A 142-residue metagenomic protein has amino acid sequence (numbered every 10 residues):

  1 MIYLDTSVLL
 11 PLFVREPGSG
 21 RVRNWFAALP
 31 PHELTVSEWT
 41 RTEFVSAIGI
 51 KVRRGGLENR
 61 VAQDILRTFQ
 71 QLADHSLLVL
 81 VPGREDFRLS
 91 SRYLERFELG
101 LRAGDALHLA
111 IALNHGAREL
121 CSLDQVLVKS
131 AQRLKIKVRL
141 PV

Functional and structural regions predicted by a protein language model:
M1, S37, Q71, L109 (+1 more regions): Acidic, PIN/NYN-like endoribonuclease modules and their adjacent C-terminal/linker elements
M1-T40, K51-I65, R133-L134: Short, well-structured N-terminal submotif of metal-dependent ribonuclease cores
V8-L10, I48, V52-G55, A73-L77 (+1 more regions): Short amphipathic alpha-helical interaction patches enriched in hydrophobic/aromatic residues with interspersed Lys/Arg
L9, T40, D86, H108 (+1 more regions): Alpha-helix capping/helix-boundary segments
S19, R41, V45, L66 (+1 more regions): A general structural signal for well-ordered alpha-helical segments in protein cores
V36-T42, G104-L107: Aromatic- and histidine-enriched alpha-helix N-cap/loop-to-helix transition segments that scaffold the rims
Q70-F97, D105: Acidic catalytic patch
